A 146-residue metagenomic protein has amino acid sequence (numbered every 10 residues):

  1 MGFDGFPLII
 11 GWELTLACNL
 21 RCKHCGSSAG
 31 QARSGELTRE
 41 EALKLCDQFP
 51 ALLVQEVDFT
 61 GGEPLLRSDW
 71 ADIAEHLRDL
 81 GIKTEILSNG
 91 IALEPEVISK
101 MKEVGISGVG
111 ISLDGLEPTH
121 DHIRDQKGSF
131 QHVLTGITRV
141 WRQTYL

Functional and structural regions predicted by a protein language model:
G2-F3, T15, L65, S88-N89: A short linear-motif detector with a strong N-terminal bias
F3-E41: Canonical Radical SAM [4Fe-4S] cluster-binding loop centered on the CxxxCxxC motif and its immediate flanking residues
E36-F59, R67-L146: Radical SAM/AdoMet-radical enzyme domain recognition
